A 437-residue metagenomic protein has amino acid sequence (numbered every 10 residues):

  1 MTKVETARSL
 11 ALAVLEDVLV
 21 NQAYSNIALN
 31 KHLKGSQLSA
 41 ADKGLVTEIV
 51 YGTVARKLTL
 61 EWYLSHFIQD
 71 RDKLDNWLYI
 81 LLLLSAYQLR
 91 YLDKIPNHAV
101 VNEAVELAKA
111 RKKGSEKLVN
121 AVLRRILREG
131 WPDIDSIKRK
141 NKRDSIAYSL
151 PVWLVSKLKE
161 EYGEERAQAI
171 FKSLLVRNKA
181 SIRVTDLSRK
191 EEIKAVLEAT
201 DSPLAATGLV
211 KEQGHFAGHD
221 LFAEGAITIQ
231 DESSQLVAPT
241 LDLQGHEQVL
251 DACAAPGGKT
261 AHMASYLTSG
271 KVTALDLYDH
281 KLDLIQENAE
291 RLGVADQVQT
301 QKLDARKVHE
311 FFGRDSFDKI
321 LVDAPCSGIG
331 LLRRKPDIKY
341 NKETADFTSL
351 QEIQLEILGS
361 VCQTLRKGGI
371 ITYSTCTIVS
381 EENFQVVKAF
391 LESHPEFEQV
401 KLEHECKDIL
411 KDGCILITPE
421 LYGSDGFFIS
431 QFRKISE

Functional and structural regions predicted by a protein language model:
M1-E437: S-adenosylmethionine
